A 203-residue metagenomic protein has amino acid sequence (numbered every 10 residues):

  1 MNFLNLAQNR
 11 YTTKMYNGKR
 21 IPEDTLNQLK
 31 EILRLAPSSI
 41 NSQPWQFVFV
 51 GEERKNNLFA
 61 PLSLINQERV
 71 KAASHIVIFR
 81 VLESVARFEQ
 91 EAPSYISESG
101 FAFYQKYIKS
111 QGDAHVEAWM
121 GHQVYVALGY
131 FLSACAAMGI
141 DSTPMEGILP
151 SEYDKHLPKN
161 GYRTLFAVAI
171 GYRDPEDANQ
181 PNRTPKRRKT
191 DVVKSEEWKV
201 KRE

Functional and structural regions predicted by a protein language model:
M1-K19, T25-Q28, I32: N-terminal targeting/leader regions
F3-K14, R163-E203: C-terminal helix-cap and adjacent tail motif
M15, Q46, D141-P144: Short catalytic-loop micro-motif centered on adjacent basic/acidic residues
L33-L35, V77, Q105-D154, V168: Small-aliphatic-rich amphipathic alpha-helix that forms the alpha element of a beta-alpha
P37-S39: Glycine-rich phosphate/pyrophosphate-binding beta-alpha loops
S42-P44, V70-S74, R163: Short connector loops at helix/strand junctions that flank enzyme active sites, especially segments positioning acidic
V48-H122: Glycine/small-residue-rich phosphate/adenosyl-binding loop
D154-N160, N182: Short proline/glycine-enriched turn/loop segments at secondary-structure junctions
